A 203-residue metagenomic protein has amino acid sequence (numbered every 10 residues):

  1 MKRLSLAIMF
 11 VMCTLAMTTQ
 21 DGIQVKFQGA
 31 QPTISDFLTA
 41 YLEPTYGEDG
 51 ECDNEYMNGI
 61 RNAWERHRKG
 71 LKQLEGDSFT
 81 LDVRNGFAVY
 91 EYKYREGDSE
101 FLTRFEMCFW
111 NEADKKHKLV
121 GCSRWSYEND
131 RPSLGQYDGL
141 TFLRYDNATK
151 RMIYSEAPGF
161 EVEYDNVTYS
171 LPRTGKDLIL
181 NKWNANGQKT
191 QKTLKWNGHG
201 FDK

Functional and structural regions predicted by a protein language model:
M1-L4: Positively charged n-region of N-terminal signal peptides that target proteins for export
F10-T18: Hydrophobic h-region of N-terminal signal peptides that target proteins for export in Gram-negative bacteria
Q20-N111: Terminal domain-start segments
E96, A113, C122-G135, N181-G187: Short, flexible beta-strand-to-coil junctions
E100-F105, D130-R131, G135-L140, Y164-N166 (+1 more regions): Short, surface-exposed coil-to-beta transition loops
R104-K115, V167-T174: Structural signature of eukaryotic scaffold interfaces centered on beta-propeller domains
H117-S155: Mid-length scaffold segments of soluble, non-membrane domains
R151-K203: Short aromatic loop motif centered on NTY/YTY
